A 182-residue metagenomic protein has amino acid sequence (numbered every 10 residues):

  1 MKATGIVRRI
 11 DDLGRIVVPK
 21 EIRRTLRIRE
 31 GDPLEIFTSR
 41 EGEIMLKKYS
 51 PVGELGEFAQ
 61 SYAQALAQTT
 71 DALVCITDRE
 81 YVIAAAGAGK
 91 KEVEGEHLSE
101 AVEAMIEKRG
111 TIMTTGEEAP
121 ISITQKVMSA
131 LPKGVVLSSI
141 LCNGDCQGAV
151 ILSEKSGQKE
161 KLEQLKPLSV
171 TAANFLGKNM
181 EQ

Functional and structural regions predicted by a protein language model:
G14-L26: Short beta-strand-centered segments at strand-helix junctions
G42, I140-V150: Short hydrophobic/glycine-rich mini-motifs in sensory/regulatory modules that couple input to downstream signaling
G56-A65, H97-E103, G148-Q182: Juxtadomain coupling helices with adjacent low-complexity linkers
A63-V74: Short regulatory alpha-helical segment in sensory/regulatory domains of signaling proteins that mediates
L73-A85: Short hydrophobic alpha-helical segments used for membrane anchoring or interfacial signaling
A85, K91-V127: Regulatory sensory and allosteric helical modules in signal-transduction proteins and certain transcription factors
A85-K91, I151-S156: Short beta->alpha transition motifs characteristic of CBS
K133-L141: A short, aliphatic-rich beta-strand micro-motif
